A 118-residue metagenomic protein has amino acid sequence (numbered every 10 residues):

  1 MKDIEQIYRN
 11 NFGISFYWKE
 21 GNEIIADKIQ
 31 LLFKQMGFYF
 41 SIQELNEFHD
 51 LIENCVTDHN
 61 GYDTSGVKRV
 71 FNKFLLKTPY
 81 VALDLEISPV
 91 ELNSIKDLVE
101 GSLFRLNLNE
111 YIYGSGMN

Functional and structural regions predicted by a protein language model:
M1-N118: Positively charged, low-complexity terminal tracts and the immediately adjacent first secondary-structure elements
